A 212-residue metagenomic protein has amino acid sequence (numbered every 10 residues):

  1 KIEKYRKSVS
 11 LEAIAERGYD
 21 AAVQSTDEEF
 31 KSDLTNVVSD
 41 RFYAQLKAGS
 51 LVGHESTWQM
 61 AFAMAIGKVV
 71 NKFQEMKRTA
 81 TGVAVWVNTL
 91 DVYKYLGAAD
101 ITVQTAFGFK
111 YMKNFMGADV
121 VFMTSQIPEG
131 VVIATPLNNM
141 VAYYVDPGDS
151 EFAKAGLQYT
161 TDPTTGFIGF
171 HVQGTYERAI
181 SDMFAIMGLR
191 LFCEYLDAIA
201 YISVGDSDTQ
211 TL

Functional and structural regions predicted by a protein language model:
K1-R78, D91-Y93, F170-L212: Flexible, glycine/threonine- and acidic-rich loop/arm segments that mediate assembly and lattice contacts in viral
S8, W86, Y143: Residues in well-ordered beta-strands of folded domains
E55-P136: Long, positively charged binding patches that form subdomain-scale interaction surfaces for polyanionic ligands
A106-L212: Sequence/fold signature of self-assembling virion shell proteins
